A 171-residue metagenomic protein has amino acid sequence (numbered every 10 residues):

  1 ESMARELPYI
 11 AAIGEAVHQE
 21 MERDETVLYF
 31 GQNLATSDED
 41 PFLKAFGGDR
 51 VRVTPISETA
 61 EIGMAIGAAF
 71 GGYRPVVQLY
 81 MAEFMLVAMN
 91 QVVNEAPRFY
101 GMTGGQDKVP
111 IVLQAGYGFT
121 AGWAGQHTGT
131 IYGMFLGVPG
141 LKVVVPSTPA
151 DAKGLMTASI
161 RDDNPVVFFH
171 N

Functional and structural regions predicted by a protein language model:
S2-H170: Thiamine diphosphate
